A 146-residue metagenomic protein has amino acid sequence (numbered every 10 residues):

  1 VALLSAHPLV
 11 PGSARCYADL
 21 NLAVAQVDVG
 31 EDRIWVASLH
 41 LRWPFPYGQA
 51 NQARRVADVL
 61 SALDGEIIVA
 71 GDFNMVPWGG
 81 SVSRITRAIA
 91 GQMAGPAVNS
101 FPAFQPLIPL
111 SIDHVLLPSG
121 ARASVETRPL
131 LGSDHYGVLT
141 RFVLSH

Functional and structural regions predicted by a protein language model:
V1-H146: Soluble catalytic domains of enzymes that build or remodel membrane lipids, polysaccharides, and related
